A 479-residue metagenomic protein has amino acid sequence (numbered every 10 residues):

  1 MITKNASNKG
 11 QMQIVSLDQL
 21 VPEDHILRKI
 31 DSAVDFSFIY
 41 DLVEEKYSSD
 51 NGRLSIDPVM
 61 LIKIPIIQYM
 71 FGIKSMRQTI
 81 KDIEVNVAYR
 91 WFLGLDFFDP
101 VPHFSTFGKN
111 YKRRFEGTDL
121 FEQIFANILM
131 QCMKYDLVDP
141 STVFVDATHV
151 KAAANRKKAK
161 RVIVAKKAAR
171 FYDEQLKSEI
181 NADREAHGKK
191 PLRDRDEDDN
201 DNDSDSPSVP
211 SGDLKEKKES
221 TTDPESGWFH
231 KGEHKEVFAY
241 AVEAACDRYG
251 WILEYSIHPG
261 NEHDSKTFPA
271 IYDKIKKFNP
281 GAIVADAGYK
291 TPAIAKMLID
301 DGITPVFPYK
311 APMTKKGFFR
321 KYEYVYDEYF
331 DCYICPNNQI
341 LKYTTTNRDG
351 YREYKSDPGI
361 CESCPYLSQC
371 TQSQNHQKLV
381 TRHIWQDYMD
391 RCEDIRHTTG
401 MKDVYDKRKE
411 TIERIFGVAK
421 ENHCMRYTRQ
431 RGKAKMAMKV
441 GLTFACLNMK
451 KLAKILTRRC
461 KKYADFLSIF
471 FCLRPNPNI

Functional and structural regions predicted by a protein language model:
M1-R28: Hydrophobic alpha-helical membrane-insertion signals
T3-K4, G72-V85, L95-I479: Anion-binding and metal-coordination hotspots
G10, E23, F36, D57 (+2 more regions): Generic alpha-helical segment signature
S16, M60-I66, T106, N110 (+1 more regions): A general alpha-helix detector
S16, V34-F38, G94, R161 (+1 more regions): Short, solvent-exposed coil/turn linker segments
E23-I66, F71-G72, Y388: Basic, short loop/linker segments at the boundary and entry of helix-turn-helix/winged-helix-like folds
Y89-L93: Short amphipathic alpha-helical interface patches used for protein-protein assembly/oligomerization
